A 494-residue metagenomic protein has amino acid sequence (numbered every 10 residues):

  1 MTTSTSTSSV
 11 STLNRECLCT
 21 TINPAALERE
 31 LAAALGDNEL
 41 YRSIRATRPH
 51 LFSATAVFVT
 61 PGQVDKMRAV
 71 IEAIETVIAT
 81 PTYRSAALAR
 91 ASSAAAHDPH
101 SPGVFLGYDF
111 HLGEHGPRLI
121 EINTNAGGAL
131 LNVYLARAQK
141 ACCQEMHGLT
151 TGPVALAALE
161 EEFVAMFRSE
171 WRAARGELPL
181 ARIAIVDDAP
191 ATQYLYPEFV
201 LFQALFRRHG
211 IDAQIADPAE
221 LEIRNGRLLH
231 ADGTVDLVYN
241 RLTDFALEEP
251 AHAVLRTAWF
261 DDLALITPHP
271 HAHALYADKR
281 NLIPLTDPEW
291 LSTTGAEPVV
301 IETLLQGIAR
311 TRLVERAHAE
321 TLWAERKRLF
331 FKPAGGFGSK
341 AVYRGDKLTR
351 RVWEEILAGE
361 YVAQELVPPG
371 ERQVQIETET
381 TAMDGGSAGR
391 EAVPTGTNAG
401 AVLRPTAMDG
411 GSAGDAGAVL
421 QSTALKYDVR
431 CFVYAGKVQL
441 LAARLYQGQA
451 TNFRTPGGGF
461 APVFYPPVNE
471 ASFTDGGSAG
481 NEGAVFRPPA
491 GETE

Functional and structural regions predicted by a protein language model:
M1-E494: Preference for protein termini
